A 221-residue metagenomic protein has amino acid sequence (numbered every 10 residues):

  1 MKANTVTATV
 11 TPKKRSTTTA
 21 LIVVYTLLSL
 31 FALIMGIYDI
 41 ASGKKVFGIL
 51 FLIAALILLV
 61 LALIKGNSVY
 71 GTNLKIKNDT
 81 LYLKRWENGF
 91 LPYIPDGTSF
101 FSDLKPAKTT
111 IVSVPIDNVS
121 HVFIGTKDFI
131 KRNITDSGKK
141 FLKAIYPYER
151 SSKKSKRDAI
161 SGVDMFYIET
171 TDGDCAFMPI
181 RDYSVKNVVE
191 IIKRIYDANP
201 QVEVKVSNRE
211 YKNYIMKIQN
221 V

Functional and structural regions predicted by a protein language model:
M1-K2, F123, D128-V221: Terminal and domain-flanking low-complexity segments
M1-S42, K217-V221: N-terminal membrane-targeting/pre-transmembrane regions
A8-V10, L74-I76, L81-L83, V114 (+5 more regions): Hydrophobic beta-strand residues in large extracellular and virion-surface proteins
T11-T18, A41-K45, E87-G89, S99 (+1 more regions): Coil-to-alpha-helix initiation sites in intrinsically disordered, low-complexity, charged segments
L30-L33, I53-V60: Hydrophobic core of alpha-helical transmembrane segments in multi-pass integral membrane proteins
I37-L56: Hydrophobic alpha-helical transmembrane segments
F47, P92-G97, V188-E190: A short, polar/proline- and glycine-enriched secondary-structure boundary/capping micro-motif
L61-H121: Conserved beta-hairpin
